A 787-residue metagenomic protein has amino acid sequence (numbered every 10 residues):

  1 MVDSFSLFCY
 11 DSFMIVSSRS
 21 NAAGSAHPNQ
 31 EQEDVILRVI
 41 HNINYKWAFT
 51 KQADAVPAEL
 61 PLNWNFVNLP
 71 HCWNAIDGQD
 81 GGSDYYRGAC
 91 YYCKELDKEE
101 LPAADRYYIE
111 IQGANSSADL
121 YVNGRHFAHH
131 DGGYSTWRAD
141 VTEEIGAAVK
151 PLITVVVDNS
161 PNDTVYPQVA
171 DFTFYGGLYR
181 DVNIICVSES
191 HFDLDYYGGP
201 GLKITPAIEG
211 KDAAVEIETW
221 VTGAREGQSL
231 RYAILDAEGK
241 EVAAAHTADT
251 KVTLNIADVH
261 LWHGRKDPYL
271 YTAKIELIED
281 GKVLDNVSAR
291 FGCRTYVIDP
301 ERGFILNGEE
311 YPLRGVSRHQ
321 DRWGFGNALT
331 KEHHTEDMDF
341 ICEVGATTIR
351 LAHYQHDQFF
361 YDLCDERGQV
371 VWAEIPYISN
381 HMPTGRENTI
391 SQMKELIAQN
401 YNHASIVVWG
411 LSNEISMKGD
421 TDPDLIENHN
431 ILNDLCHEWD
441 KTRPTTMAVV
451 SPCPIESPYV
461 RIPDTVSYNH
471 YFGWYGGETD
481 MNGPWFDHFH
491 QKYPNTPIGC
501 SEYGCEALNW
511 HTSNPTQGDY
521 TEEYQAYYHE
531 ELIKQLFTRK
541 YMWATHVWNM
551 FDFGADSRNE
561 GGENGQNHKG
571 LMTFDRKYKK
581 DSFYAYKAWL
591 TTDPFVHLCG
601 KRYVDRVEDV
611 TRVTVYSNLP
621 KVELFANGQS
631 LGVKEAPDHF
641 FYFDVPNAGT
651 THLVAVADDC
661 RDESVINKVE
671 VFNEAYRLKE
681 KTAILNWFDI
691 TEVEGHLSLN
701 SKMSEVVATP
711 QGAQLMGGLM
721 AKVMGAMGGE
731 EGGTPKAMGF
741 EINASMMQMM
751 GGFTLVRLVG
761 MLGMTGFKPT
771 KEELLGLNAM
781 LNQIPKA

Functional and structural regions predicted by a protein language model:
D3-L351, G368-V371, Q392, S405-V408 (+5 more regions): Secreted/periplasmic carbohydrate-active enzymes, especially glycoside hydrolases
S116-E189, N509, N514-A588, L719-M720 (+4 more regions): Long, contiguous interaction/targeting segments characteristic of exported/extracellular or secretory-pathway proteins
E216-E218, M338-I341, T348-Y578, S582-W589 (+1 more regions): Substrate-binding/catalytic cleft of secreted carbohydrate-active enzymes, primarily glycoside hydrolases
L363, L435, L715-V723, M780: Generic non-transmembrane alpha-helical segments
D440, H470, A507, L590 (+3 more regions): Sec/Tat-exported extracytoplasmic proteins
D689-E773: Compact, charge-rich alpha-helical regulatory domains located at protein termini
P769-P785: Repeat-associated, polar segments at repeat-unit boundaries in modular proteins
